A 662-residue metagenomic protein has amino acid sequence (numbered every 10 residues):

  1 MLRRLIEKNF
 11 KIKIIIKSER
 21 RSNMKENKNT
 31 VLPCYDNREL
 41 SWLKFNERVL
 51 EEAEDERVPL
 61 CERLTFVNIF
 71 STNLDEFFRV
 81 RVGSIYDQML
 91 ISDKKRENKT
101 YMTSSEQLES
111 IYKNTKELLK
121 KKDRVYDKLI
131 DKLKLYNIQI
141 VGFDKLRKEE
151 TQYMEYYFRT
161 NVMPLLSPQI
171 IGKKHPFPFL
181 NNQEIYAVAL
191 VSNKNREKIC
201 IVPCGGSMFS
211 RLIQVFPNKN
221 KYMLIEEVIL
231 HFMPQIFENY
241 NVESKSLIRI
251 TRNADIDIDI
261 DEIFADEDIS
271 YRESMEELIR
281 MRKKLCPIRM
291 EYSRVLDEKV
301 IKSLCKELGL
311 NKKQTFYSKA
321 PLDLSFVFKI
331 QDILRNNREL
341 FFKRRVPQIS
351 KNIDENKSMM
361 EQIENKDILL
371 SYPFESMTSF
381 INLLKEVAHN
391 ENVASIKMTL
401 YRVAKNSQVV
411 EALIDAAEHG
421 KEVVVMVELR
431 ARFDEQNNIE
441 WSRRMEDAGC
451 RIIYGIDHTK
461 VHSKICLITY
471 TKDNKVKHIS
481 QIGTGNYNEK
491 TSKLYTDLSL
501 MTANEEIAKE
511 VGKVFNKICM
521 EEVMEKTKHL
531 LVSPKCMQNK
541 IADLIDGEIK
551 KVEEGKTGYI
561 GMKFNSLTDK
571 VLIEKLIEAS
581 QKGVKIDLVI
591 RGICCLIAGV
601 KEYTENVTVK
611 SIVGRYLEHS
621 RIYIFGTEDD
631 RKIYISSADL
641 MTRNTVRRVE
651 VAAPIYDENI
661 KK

Functional and structural regions predicted by a protein language model:
L5-I6: N-terminal leader/targeting signatures
F10-I560, E578, K582, C594-K662: N-terminal localization/anchoring segments of enzymes in phospholipid and broader phosphate metabolism
K570-I573, I577: Glycine/threonine-rich ATP-lid/beta-loop region of ATP-binding domains
K585-V589: Hydrophobic alpha/beta core scaffold segments
